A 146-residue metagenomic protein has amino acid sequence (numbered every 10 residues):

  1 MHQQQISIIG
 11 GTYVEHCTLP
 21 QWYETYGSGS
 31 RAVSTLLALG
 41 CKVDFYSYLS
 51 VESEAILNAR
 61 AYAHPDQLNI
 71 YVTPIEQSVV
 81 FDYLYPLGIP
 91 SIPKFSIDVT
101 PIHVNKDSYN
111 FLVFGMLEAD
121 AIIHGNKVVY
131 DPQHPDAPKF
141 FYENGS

Functional and structural regions predicted by a protein language model:
H2-Y13, E24-T25, S47-S53, N58-S146: Ribokinase/PfkB-type carbohydrate-kinase core domain
V14-E15, R31: Short, electropositive, low-hydrophobicity segments enriched in small/polar residues
C17-S28: A short, glycine/small-residue-rich beta-strand->loop->alpha-helix junction that serves as a flexible
G27-A38: Histidine-anchored nucleotide/phosphate-binding helix
C41: Short phosphate-binding/catalytic loops that engage adenosine nucleotides
D44: Conserved beta-strand positions in the Rossmann-like core of class I SAM-dependent methyltransferases
